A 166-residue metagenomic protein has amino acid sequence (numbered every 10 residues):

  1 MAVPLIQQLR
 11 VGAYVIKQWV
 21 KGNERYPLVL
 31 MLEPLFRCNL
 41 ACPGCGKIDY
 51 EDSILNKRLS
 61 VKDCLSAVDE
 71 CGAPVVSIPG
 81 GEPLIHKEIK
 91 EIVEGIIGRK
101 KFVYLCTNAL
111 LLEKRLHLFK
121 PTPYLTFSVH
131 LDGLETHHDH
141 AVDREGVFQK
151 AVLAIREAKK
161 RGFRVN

Functional and structural regions predicted by a protein language model:
A2-L118, T122-P123: Conserved alpha-helical substructure of the radical SAM core
H86-N166: Conserved AdoMet/S-adenosylmethionine-binding subsite of the radical SAM
